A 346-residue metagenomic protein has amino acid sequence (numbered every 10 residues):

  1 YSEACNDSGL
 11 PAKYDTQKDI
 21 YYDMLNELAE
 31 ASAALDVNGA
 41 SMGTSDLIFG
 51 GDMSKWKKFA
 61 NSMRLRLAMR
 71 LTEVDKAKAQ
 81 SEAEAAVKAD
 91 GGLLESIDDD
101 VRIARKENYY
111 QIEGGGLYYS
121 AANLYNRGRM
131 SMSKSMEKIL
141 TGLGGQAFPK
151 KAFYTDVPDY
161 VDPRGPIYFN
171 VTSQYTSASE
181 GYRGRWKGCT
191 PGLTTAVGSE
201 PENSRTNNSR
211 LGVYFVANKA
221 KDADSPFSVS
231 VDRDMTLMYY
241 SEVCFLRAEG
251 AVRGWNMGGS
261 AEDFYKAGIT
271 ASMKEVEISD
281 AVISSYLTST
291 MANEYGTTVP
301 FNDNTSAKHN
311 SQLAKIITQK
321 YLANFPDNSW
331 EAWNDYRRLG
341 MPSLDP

Functional and structural regions predicted by a protein language model:
Y1-I278, S306-S311: Structured, solvent-exposed acidic/aromatic patches
V252-W255, T270-P346: C-terminal functional modules
